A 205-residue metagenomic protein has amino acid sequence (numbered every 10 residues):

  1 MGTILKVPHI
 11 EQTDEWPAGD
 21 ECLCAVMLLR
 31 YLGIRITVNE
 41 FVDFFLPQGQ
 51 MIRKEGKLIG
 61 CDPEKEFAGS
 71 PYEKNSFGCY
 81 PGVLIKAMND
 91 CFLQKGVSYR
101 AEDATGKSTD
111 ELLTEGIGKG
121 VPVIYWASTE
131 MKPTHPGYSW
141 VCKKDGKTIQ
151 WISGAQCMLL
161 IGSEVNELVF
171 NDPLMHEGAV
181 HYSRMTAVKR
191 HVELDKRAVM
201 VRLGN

Functional and structural regions predicted by a protein language model:
M1-A87, T129, P136-K143, T148-W151: Active-site-adjacent structural segments surrounding the nucleophilic cysteine of cysteine proteases and isopeptidases
R35-V42, G96-T105: Surface-exposed patches in mature extracellular/periplasmic domains of secreted proteins
M88-K95: Short helix-loop-beta junction
S98, G118, G137-I152, M158-N205: Noncatalytic regulatory segments and standalone regulatory/sensor domains
K107-E115: Surface-exposed ligand/attachment interfaces on beta-rich extracellular proteins
G120-P122: A general structural motif
I124-W126: Structural motif
T129-K132, M175-H176: Short, solvent-exposed loop/turn segments at secondary-structure junctions
